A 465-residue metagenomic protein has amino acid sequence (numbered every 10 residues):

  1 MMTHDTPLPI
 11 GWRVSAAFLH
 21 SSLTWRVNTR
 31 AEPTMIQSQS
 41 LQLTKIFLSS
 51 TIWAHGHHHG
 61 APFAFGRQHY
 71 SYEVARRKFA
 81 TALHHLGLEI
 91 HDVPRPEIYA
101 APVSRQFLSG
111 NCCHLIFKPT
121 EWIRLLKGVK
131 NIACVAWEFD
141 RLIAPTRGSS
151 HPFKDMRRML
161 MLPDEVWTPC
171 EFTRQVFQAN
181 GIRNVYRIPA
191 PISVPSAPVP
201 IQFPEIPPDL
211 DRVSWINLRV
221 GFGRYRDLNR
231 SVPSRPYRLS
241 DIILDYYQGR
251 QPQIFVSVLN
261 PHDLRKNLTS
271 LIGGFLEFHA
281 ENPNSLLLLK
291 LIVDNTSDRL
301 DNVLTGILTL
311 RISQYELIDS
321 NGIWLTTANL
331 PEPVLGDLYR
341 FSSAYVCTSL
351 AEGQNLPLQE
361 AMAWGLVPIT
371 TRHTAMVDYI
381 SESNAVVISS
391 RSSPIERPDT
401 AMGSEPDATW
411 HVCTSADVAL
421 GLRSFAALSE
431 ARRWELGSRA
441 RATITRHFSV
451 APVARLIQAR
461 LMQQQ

Functional and structural regions predicted by a protein language model:
M2-P119, R124, R455: N-terminal pre-catalytic "stem/leader" segment of glycosyltransferase-like enzymes
T29-A31, G87-F177: Extended catalytic core of nucleotide-activated donor transferases of GT-like folds
P208-R230, R238-D241, D245-K266, I272-F275: Conserved donor-binding/catalytic core segment of Leloir-type glycosyltransferases
V232-R235, V377-S424: Change "using UDP/GDP/dTDP sugars" to "using nucleotide sugars
N295-D337, A344: Nucleotide-activated donor-binding/catalytic signature segment of Leloir-type glycosyltransferases, i.e., the conserved
L350: Aromatic "clamp/platform" in nucleotide-sugar-dependent glycosyltransferases that forms part of the donor/acceptor
V367-T370, V386-I388: Short hydrophobic beta-strand element within catalytic cores of glycosyltransferases and related nucleotide-activated
R423-S424, A431-R446: A short, well-ordered alpha-helix in the C-terminal region of glycosyltransferases
